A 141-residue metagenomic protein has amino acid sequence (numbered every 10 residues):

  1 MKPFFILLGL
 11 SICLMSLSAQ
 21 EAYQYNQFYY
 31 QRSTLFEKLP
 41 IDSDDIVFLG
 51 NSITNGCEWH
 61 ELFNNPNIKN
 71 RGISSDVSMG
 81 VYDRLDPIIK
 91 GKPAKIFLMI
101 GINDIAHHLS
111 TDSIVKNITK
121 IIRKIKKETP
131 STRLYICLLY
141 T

Functional and structural regions predicted by a protein language model:
F4-C13: Sec-dependent N-terminal signal peptides
A19-K95: Serine-esterase "nucleophile elbow" of acetyl-processing enzymes
I105-L109: Extracytoplasmic/secreted cell-surface and envelope-processing proteins
T111-I121: Charged helix-capping and loop-helix junction motifs
T129-R133: A short helix->loop->beta-strand "cap" motif at the edges of active sites that frequently abuts
Y140-T141: Conserved small/polar residues in nucleotide/adenosyl-binding loops
